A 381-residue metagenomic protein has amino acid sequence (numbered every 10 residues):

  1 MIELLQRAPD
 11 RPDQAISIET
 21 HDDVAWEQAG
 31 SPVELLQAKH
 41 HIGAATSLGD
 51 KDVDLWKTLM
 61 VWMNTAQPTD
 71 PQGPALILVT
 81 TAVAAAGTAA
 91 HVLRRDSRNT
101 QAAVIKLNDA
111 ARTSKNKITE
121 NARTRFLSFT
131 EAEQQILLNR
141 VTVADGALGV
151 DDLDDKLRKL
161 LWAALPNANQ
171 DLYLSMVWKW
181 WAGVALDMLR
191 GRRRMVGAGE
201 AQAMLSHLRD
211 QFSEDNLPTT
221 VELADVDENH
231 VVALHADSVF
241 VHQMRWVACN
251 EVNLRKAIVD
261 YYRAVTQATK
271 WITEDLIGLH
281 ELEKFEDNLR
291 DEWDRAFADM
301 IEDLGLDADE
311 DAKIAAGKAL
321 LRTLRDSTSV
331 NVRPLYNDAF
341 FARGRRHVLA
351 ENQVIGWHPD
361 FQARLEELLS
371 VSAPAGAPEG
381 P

Functional and structural regions predicted by a protein language model:
M1-M60: Catalytic centers of nucleases
E27, A85-A86, A375-A377: Intrinsic low-complexity, intrinsically disordered segments enriched in polar/basic residues
E27, L36, L324, F361 (+1 more regions): Extended hydrophobic/Leu-rich segments
H40-L335: Acidic metal-coordinating catalytic centers involved in nucleic-acid phosphodiester chemistry
S329-P381: Hydrophobic, glycine-enriched assembly/anchoring segments
